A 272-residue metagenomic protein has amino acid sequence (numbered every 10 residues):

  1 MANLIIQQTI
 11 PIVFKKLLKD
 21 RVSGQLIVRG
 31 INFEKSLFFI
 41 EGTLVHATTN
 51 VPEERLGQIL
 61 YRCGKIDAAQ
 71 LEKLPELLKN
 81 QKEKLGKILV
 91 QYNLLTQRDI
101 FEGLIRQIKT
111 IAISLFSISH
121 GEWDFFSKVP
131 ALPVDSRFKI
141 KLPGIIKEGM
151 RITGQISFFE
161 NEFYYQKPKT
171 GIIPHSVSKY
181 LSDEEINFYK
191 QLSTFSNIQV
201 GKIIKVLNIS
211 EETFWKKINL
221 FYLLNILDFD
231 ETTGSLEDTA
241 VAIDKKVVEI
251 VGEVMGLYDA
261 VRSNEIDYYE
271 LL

Functional and structural regions predicted by a protein language model:
M1-L272: Acidic, Ser/Thr/Pro-enriched low-complexity segments and adjacent helix/loop capping patches that create flexible
